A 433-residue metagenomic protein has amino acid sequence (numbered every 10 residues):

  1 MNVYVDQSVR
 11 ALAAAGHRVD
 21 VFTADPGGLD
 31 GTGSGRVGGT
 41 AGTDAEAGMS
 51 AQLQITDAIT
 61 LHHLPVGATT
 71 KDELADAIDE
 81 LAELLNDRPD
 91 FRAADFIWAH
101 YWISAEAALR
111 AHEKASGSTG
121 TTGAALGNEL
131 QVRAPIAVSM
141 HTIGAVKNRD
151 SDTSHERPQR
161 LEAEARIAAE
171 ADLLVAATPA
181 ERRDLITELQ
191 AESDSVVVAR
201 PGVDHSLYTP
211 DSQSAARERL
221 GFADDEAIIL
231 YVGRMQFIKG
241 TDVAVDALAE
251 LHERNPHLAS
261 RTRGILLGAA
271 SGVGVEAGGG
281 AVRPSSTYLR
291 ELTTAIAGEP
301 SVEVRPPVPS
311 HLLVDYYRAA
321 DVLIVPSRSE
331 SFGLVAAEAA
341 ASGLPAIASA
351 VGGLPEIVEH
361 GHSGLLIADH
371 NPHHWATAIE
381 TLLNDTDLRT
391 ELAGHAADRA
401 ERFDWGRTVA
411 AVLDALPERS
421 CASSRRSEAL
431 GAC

Functional and structural regions predicted by a protein language model:
V3-Q7, A11-F96: A conserved catalytic-core segment of Leloir-type glycosyltransferases
A180, G202: Carbohydrate-associated surface elements
A223-K239, V245-A249, I265: Conserved donor-binding/catalytic core segment of Leloir-type glycosyltransferases
G268, A277-V308: Nucleotide-activated donor-binding/catalytic signature segment of Leloir-type glycosyltransferases, i.e., the conserved
P307, D315-A320: Short alpha-helical donor nucleotide-sugar binding micro-motif in glycosyltransferases
P307, H360-G361, L365-P372, T381-T386: Conserved acidic donor-binding segment of nucleotide-sugar-dependent glycosyltransferases
R328: Aromatic "clamp/platform" in nucleotide-sugar-dependent glycosyltransferases that forms part of the donor/acceptor
P345-A348, V358: Short hydrophobic beta-strand element within catalytic cores of glycosyltransferases and related nucleotide-activated
